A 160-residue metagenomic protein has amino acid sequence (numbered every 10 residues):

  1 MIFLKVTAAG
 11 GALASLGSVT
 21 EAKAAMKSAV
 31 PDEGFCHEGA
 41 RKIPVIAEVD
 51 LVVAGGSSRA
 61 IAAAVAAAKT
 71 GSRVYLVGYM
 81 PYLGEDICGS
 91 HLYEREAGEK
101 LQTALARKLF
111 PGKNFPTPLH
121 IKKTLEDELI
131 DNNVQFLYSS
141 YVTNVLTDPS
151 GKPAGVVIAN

Functional and structural regions predicted by a protein language model:
M1-G11: N-terminal secretory signal peptides and thylakoid transit peptides that target proteins across membranes
A22-A24: Boundary at the C-terminal end of the N-terminal hydrophobic targeting segment
E33-E48: A short, basic/flexible loop-to-alpha-helix module at the beginning of a structural domain
I46-S57: Beta1/beta-strand and adjacent pyrophosphate-binding region of the FAD-binding site in flavoprotein oxidoreductases
V52-A54, A64, L146: Membrane-embedded transmembrane-helix bundle of lipid-linked glycan/lipid transferases
A60: N-terminal Rossmann-fold NAD(P) dinucleotide-binding loop
A66, S72-R73, V77-K152: Conserved N-terminal/central alpha/beta ligand/cofactor-binding core
